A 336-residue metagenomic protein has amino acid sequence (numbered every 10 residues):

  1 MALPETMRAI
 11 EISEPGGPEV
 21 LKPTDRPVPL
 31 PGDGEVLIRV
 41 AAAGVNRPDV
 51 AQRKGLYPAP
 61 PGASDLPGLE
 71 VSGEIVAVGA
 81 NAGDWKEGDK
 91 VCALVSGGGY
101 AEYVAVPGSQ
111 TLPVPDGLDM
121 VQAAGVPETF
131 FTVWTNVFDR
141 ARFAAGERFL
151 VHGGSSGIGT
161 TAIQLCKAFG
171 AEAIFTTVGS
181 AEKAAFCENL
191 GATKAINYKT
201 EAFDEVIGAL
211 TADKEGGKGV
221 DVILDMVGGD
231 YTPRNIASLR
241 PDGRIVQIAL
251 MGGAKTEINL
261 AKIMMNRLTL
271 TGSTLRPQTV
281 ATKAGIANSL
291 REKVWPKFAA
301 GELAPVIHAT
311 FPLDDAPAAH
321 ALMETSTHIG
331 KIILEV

Functional and structural regions predicted by a protein language model:
A2-E5, A281-V336: C-terminal hydrophobic helical "lid"/dimerization subdomain of Rossmann-like NAD(P)H-dependent oxidoreductases
P27-V45, L56-G98: Glycine-rich beta-strand-centered segment in the early N-terminal region that forms part of a ligand/cofactor-binding
A51, S64, D84, K90-S155: NAD(P)H dinucleotide-binding glycine-rich loop of Rossmann-like/cofactor-binding domains, especially the beta1-alpha1
A80-N81, T176-F186, K199, F203 (+2 more regions): Short glycine/proline-centered loop/turn elements that form peptide/ligand docking sites
K90, R148, A173, G243-R244 (+1 more regions): Short glycine-centered segments of the SAM/dcSAM-binding site in methyltransferase folds
A124-T200: Mid-domain Rossmann-like dinucleotide-binding core that forms the NAD(H)/NADP(H) cofactor-binding site
V178, C187, D230-E302, E335-V336: Glycine-rich phosphate-binding loop and adjacent beta-alpha segment of Rossmann(oid) nucleotide-cofactor-binding
F203-G216: Short amphipathic alpha-helix with an adjacent loop that forms part of the alpha/beta core around
